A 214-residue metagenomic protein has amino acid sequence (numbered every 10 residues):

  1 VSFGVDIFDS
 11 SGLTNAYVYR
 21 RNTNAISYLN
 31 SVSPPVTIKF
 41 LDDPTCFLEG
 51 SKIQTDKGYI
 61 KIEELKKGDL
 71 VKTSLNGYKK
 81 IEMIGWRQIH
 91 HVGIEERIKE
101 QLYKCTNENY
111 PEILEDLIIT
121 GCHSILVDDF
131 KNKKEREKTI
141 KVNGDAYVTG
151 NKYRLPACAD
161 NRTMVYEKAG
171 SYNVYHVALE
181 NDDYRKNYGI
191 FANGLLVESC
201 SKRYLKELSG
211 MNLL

Functional and structural regions predicted by a protein language model:
V1-K66, N76, L214: Protein maturation boundaries and topogenic segments
L48-K57, I62, L70-N212: Long beta-strand-rich cores associated with HINT superfamily self-processing modules
